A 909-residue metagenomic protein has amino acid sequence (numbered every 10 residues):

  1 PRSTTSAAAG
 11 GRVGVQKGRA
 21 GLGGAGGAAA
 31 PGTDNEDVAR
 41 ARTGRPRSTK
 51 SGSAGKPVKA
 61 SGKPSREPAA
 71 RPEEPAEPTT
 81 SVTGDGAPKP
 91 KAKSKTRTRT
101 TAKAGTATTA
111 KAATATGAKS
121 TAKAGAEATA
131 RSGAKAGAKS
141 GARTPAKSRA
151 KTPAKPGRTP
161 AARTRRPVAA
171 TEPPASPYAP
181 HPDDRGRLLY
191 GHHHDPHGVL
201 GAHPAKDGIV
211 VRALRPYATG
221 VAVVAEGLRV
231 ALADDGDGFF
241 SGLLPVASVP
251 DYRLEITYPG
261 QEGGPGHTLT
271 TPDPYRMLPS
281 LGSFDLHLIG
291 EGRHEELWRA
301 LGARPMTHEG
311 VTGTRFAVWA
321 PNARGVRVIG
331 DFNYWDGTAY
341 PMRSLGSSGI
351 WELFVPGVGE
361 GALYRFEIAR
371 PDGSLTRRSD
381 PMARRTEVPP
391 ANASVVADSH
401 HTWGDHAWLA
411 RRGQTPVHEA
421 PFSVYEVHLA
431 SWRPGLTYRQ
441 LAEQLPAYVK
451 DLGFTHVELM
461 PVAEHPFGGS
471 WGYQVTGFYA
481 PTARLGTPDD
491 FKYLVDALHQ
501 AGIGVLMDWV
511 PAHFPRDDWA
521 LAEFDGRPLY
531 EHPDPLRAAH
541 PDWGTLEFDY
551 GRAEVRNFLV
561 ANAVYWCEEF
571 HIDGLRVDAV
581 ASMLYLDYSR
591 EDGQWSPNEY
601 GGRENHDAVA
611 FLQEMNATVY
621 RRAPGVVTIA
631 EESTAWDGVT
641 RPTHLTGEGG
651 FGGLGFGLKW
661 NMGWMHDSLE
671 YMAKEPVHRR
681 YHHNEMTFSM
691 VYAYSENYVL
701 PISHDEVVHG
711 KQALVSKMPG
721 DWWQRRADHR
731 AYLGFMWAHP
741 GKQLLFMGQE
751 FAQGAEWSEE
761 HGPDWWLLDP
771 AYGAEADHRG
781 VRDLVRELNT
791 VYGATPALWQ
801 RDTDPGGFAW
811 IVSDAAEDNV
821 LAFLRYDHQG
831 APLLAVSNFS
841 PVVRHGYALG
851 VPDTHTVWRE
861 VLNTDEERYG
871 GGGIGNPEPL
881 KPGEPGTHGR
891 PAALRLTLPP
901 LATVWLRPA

Functional and structural regions predicted by a protein language model:
P1-A29, D37-E172: Intrinsically disordered, polybasic Lys/Arg-rich low-complexity tracts
G14-V15, R19, A39-S48, K56-S61 (+10 more regions): Carbohydrate-interacting/catalytic domains
V221, V326, V457-L459, L575 (+1 more regions): Hydrophobic residues within beta-strands of alpha/beta enzymes
V318, F366, V427, L459 (+11 more regions): Generic structural signal for small/hydrophobic residues in well-ordered secondary structure, especially within
A320-N322, F332, G346, G357 (+9 more regions): Short, flexible loop/turn elements at secondary-structure junctions
A383-V388, A393, T402, H406-V424 (+3 more regions): Substrate-binding/active-site clefts of carbohydrate-active enzymes
P446, V495, A563-C567, N616 (+4 more regions): Non-transmembrane alpha-helical segments in soluble domains of secreted/periplasmic/extracellular proteins
H571-D573, E591-G762, G793-T854, R859-D865 (+1 more regions): Conserved alpha/beta catalytic core and glycan-binding cleft of carbohydrate-active enzymes
